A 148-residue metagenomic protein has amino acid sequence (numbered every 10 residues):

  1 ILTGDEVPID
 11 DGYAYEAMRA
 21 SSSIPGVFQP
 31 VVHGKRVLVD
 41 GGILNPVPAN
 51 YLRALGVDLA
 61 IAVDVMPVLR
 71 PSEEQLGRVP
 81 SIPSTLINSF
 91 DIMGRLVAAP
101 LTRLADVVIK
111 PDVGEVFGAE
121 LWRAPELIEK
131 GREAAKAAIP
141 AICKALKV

Functional and structural regions predicted by a protein language model:
I1-V148: Patatin-like phospholipase
